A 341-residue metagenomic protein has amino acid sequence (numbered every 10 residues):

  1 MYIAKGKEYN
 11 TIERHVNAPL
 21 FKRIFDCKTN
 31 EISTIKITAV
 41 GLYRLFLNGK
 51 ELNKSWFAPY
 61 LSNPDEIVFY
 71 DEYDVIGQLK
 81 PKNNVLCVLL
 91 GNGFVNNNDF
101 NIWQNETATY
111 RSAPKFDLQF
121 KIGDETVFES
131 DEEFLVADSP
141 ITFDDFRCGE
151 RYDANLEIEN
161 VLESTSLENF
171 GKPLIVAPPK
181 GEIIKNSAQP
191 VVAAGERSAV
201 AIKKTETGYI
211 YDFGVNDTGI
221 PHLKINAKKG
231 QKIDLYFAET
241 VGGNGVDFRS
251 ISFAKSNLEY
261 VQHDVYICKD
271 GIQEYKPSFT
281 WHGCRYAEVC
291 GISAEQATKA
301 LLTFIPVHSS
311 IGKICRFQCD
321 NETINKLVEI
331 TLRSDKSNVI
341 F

Functional and structural regions predicted by a protein language model:
M1-F341: Extracellular/oxidizing-compartment recognition motifs
